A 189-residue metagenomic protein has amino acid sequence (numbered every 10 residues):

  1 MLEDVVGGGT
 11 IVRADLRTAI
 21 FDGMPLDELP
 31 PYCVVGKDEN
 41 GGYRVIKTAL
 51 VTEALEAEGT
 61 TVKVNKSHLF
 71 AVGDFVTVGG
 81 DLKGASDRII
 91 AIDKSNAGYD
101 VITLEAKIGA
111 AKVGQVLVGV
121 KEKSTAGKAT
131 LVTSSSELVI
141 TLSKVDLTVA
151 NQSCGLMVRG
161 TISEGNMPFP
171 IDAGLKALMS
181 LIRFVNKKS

Functional and structural regions predicted by a protein language model:
M1-S189: Surface-exposed, low-hydrophobicity beta-strand/loop segments enriched in small/polar/acidic residues
